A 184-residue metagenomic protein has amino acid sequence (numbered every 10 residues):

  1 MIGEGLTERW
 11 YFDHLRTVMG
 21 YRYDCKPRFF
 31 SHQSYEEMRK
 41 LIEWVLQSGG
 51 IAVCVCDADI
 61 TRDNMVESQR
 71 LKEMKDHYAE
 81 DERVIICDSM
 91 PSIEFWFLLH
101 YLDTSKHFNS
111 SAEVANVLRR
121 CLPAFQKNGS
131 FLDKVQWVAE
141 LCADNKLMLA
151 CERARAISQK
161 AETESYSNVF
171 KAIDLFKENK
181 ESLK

Functional and structural regions predicted by a protein language model:
M1-R9: Catalytic nucleophile-elbow at a beta strand-turn-alpha helix junction centered on a G-D-S/GDSL motif, marking
I2, V55-D57: Generic enzyme active-site microenvironment
R9-F29, R39-I51, A58-K184: C-terminal accessory helical subdomains adjacent to catalytic cores in phosphodiester- and nucleotide-handling enzymes
Q33-E37: Short, charge-patterned binding micro-sites
